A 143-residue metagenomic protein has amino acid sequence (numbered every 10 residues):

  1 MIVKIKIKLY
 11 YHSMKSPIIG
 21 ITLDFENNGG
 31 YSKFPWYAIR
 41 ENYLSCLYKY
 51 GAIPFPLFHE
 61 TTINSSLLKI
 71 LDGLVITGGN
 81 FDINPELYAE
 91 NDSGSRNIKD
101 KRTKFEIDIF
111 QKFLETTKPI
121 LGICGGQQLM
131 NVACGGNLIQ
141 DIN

Functional and structural regions predicted by a protein language model:
V3-I123, V132-I139, N143: N-terminal beta1-alpha1 cap of cysteine-dependent amidohydrolase-like domains
G125-Q127: Active-site loop->helix "elbow" adjoining a glycine-rich segment at hydrolase catalytic centers
